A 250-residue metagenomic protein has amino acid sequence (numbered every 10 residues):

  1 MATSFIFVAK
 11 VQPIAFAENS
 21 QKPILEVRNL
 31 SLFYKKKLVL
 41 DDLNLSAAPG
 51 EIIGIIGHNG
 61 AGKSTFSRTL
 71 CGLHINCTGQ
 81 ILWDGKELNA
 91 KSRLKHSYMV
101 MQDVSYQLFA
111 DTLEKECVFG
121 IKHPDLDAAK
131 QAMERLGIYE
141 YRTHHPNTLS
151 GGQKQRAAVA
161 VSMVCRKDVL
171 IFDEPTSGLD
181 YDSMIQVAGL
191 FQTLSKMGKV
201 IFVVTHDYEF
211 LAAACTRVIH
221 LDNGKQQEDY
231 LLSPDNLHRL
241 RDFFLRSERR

Functional and structural regions predicted by a protein language model:
M1-A2, K225-E248: Conserved beta-strand-loop-alpha-helix hinge in the C-terminal portion of ABC ATPase nucleotide-binding domains
C71: Helix-to-loop junction immediately C-terminal to a conserved catalytic motif
G79-R93: Conserved ABC transporter NBD signature motif
L126-Y141: Conserved ABC ATPase "signature" region
H145-L149, Q153: Conserved ABC ATPase signature
L170-D173: Catalytic Walker B motif of ABC-type/P-loop ATPase nucleotide-binding domains
T205-H206: H-loop/switch region of ABC-family ATPase nucleotide-binding domains
